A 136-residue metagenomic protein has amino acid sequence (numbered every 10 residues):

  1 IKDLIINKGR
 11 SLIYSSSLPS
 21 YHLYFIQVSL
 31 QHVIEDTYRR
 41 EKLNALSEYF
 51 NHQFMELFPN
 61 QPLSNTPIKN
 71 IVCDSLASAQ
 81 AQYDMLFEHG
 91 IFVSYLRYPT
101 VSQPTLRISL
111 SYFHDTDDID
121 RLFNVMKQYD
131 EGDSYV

Functional and structural regions predicted by a protein language model:
I1, R10-S11, M85-E88, V125: Short, solvent-exposed amphipathic alpha-helical segments in soluble enzyme and RNA/protein-processing domains
I1-T37: Conserved core segment of the aminotransferase class I/II
S20, Y98-S102: AMP-binding (ANL) adenylation modules
Q27, T116-F123: Short, amphipathic alpha-helical "lid/cap" segments that border enzyme active or binding sites
R39-N51, M55-G90, T100, L106 (+2 more regions): Conserved PLP-binding catalytic core of the aspartate aminotransferase-like
R39-R40, L96, Y135-V136: Flexible, glycine/charged-enriched surface loops at secondary-structure junctions
F87-V93, M126-S134: A common structural junction motif
